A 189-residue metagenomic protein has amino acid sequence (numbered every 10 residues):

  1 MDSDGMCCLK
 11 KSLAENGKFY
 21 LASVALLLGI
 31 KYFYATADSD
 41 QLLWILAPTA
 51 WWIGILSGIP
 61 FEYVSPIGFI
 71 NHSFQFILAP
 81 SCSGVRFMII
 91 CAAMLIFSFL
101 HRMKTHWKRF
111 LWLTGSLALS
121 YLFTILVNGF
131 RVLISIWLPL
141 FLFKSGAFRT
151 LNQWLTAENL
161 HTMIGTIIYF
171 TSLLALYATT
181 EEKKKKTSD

Functional and structural regions predicted by a protein language model:
D2-D189: Hydrophobic N-terminal alpha-helices or hydrophobic patches in metabolic proteins across all domains of life
